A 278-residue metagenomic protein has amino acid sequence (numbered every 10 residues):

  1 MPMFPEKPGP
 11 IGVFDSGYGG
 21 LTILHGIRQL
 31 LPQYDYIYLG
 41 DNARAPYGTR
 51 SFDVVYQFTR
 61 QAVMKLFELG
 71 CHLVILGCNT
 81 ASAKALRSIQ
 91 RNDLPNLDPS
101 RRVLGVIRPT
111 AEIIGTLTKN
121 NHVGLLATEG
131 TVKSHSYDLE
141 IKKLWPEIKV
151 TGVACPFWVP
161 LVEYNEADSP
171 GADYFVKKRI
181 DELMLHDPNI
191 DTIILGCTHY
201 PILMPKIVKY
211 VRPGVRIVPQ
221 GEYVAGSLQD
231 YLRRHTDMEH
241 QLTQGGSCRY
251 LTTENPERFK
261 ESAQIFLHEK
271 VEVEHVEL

Functional and structural regions predicted by a protein language model:
P2-L278: Non-catalytic structural scaffold of enzyme domains
